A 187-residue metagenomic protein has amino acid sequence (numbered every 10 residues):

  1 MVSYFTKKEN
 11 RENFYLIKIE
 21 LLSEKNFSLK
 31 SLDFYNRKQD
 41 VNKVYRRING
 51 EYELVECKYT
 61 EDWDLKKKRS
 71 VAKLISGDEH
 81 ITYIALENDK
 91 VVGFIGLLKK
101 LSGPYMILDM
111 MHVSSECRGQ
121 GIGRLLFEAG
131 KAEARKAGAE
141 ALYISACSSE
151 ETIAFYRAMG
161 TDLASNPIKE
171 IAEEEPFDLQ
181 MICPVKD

Functional and structural regions predicted by a protein language model:
M1-Y15: N-terminal amphipathic/basic-hydrophobic helices that include classical n-h-c signal peptides and signal-anchor
S23-F27, S31-Y105, D109, S114 (+3 more regions): Acetyl-CoA-dependent GNAT
V113, G119-A132, A158: Conserved acetyl-CoA-binding loop-helix of GNAT-fold acetyltransferases
A134-A146: Conserved GNAT acetyl-CoA-binding A-motif
Y143, C147, R157-L179: Conserved catalytic-core motifs of GNAT/GCN5-like acyltransferases
T152: Helix-turn-helix
